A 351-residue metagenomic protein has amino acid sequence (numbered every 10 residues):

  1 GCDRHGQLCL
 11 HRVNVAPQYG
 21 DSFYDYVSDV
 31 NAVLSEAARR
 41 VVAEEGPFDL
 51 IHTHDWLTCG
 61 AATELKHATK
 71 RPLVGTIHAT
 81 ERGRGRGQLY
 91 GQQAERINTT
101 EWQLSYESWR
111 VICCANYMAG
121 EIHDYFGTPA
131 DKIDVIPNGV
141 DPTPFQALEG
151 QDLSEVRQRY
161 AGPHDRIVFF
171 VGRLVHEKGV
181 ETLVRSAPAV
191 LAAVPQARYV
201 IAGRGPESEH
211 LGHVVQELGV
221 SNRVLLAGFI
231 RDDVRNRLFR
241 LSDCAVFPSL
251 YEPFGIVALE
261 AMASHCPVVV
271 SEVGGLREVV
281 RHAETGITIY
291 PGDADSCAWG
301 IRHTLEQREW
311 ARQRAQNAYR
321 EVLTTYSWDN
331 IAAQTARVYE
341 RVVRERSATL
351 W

Functional and structural regions predicted by a protein language model:
P72-V74, R82-Q103: Nucleotide-sugar donor phosphate/pyrophosphate-binding loop at the beta->alpha transition of glycosyltransferases
Q92, Q146-A161: A short helix/loop element that forms part of the nucleotide-sugar donor recognition site in Leloir-type
Y117, G139: Carbohydrate-associated surface elements
G162-K178, V184-A187: Conserved donor-binding/catalytic core segment of Leloir-type glycosyltransferases
F229-I230, R237-S242: Short alpha-helical donor nucleotide-sugar binding micro-motif in glycosyltransferases
L250: Aromatic "clamp/platform" in nucleotide-sugar-dependent glycosyltransferases that forms part of the donor/acceptor
P267-V270, V280: Short hydrophobic beta-strand element within catalytic cores of glycosyltransferases and related nucleotide-activated
H282-A283, I287-A294, H303-R308: Conserved acidic donor-binding segment of nucleotide-sugar-dependent glycosyltransferases
